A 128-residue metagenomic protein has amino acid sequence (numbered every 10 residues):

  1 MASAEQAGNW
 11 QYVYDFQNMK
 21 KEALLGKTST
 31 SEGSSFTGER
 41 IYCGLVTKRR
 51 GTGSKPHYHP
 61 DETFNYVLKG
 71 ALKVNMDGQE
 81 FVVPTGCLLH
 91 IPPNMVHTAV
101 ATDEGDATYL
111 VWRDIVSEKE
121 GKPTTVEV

Functional and structural regions predicted by a protein language model:
M1-R40, L45, T124-V128: A short, N-terminal "cap"/entry segment at the start of jelly-roll beta-barrel domains of the cupin/DSBH fold
K27-T30, G44-Y58, P93: Conserved short histidine dyad/triad with adjacent acidic residue
G33-S35, G53-H59, V100-T102: Short histidine-centered beta-strand/loop micro-motifs that create catalytic or ligand/metal-coordination sites
T47-R49, Y58-V74: Short, conserved beta-strand element in jelly-roll/cupin
A71-K73, E80, V96, D106: Structural motif
G78-P93: Short acidic-glycine-tyrosine-enriched beta hairpin
P93-K119: Ligand-binding loop in jelly-roll beta-barrel domains
